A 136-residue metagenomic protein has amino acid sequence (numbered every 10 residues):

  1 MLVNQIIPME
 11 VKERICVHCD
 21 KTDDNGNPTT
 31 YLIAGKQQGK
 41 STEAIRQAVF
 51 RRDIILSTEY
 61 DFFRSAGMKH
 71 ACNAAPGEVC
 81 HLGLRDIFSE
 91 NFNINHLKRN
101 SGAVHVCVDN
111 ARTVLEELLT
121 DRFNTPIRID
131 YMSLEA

Functional and structural regions predicted by a protein language model:
M1-P28, T42: Pre-Walker A adenine-sensing motif
L2, E10, I15, G67-C72 (+1 more regions): Hydrophobic, Leu/Ile/Phe/Ala-enriched alpha-helical segments that form helix-helix packing faces
C16-C19, C72, C80, C107: Generic recognition of cysteine residues
N25-I94: Conserved P-loop
Q37, I45, D53, N110-R112 (+2 more regions): Generic hydrophobic/packing signal
A66-G67, A103, A136: Broad hydrophobic/π-residue packing in well-ordered secondary structure
P76-R128: Conserved RecA-like ASCE ATPase "motif II neighborhood" in helicase/translocase motors
R128-A136: A short, conserved beta-to-alpha structural element at the edge of catalytic cores that scaffolds binding
